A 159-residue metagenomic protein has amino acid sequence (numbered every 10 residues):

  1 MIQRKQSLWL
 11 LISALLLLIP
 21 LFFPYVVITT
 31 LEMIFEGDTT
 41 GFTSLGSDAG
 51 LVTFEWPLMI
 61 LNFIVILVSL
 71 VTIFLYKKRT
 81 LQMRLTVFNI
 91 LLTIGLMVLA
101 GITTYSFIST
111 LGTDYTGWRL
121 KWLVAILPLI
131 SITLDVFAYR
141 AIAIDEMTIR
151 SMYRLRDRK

Functional and structural regions predicted by a protein language model:
R4-V27: N-terminal signal-anchor transmembrane alpha helix
Y25-I34, I102-S109: Membrane-helix interface motif
M33-G50: Perimembrane loop-to-helix junctions flanking transmembrane segments
W56-T72: Hydrophobic alpha-helical transmembrane segments
L70-M83: Juxtamembrane helix-break-helix junctions at the cytosolic face of small multi-pass alpha-helical membrane proteins
R84-V98: Transmembrane alpha-helical segments of multi-pass membrane proteins
M97-K159: Alpha-helical transmembrane segments of multi-pass integral membrane proteins, characterized by long hydrophobic
